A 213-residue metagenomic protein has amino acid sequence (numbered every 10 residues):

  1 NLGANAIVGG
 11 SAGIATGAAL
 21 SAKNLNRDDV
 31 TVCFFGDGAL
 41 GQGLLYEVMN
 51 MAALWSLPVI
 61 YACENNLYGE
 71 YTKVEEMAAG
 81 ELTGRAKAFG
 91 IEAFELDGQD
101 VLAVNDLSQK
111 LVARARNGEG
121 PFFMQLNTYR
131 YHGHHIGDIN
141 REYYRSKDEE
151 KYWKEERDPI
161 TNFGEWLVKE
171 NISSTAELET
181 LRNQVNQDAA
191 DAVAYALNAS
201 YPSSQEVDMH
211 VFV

Functional and structural regions predicted by a protein language model:
G3-A4, G9-N198: Glycine-rich ThDP/TPP pyrophosphate-binding loop and its adjacent helix/strand module within ThDP-dependent enzymes
N198-V213: C-terminal intrinsically disordered, low-complexity extensions immediately downstream of enzyme catalytic cores
